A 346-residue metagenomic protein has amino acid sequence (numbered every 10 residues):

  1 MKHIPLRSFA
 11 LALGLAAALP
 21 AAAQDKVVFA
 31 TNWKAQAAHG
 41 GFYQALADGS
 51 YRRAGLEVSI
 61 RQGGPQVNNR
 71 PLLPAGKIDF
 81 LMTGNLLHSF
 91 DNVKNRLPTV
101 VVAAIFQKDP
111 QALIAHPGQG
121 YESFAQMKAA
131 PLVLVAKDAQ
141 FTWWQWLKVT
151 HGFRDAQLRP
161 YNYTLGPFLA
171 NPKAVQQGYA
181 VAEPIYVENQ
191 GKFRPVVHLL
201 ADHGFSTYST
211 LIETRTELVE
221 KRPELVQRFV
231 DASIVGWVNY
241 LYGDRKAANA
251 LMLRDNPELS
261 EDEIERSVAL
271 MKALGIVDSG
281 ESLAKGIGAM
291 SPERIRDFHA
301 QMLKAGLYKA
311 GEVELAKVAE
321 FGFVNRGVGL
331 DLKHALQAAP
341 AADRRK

Functional and structural regions predicted by a protein language model:
M1-A10: Bacterial N-terminal signal peptides that target proteins for export
A18-P20: N-terminal signal peptide c-region/cleavage motif recognized by signal peptidases
D25-A170, A174-G178, H198, S206: Short, glycine-/small- and polar/acidic-enriched structural segments that line small-molecule recognition paths
A47, P74, I78, V93-K94 (+7 more regions): Sec-exported extracytoplasmic/periplasmic mature domains
I105-A115, K192-R222, V230, K272-L274: Periplasmic-binding protein-like
I185: Phosphate/pyrophosphate-binding betaalpha-module
R222-K309: Secondary-structure end/capping motifs
R296-K346: Conserved C-terminal helix/tail region of periplasmic/extracytoplasmic solute-binding proteins
